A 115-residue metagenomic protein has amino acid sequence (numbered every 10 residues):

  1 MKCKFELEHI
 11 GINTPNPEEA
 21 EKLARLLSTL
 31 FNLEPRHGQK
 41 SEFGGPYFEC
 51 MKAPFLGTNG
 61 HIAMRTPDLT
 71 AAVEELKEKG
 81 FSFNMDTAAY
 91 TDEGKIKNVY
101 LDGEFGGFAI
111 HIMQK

Functional and structural regions predicted by a protein language model:
M1-A24, G57-M64: N-terminal beta-strand motif that seeds the catalytic metal site of vicinal oxygen chelate
M1-F5, R25, T29-G38, Y47-K52 (+1 more regions): Vicinal oxygen chelate
N16, T66-D68, G103-F105: Non-catalytic surface loops within mature trypsin-like serine protease
A20, V73, G107-A109: Internal amphipathic alpha-helical segments of the cytochrome P450 catalytic fold
E21-S28, T70: Generic detector of well-ordered alpha-helical segments enriched in charged/polar residues, highlighting helical
Q39-G44, T66: Short, functional N-terminal and low-complexity linear motifs
E42-H61: Short, intrinsically disordered low-complexity segments
T58-A88: Mid-chain, well-packed structural core segment of small domains
